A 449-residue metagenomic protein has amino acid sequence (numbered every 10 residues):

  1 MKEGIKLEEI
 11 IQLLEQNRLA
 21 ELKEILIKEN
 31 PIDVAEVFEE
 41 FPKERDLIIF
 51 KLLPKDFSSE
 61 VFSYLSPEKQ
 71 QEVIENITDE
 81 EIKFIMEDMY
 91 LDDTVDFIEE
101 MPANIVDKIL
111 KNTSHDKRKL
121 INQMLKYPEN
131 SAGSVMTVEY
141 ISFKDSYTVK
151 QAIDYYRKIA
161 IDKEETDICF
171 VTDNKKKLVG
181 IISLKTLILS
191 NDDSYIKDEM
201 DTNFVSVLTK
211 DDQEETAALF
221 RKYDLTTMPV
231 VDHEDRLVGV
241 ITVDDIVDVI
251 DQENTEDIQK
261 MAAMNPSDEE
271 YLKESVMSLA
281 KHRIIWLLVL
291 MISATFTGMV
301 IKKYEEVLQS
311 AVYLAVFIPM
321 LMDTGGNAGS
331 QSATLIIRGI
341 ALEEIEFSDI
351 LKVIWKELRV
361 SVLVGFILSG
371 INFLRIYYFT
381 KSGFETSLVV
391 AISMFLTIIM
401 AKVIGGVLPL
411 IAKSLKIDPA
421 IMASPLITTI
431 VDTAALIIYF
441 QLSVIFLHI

Functional and structural regions predicted by a protein language model:
M1-N265: Hydrophobic packing positions in regular secondary-structure scaffolds
P31, W286-A294, F317, L321 (+14 more regions): Alpha-helical transmembrane segments in multi-pass membrane proteins
D245-L279, A328-V353, L410-S414: Non-transmembrane, extramembrane segments of multi-pass ion/lipid transporters
K273-I285, V289, I301, E305 (+6 more regions): Alpha-helical membrane-interface segments at transmembrane helix boundaries
M291-L308, I371-S382: Juxtamembrane "helix exit" motif at the C-terminal ends of alpha-helical transmembrane segments in multi-pass membrane
K303-F317, T380-I392: Membrane-water interface of transmembrane alpha-helices in multipass transporters/channels
R338-K352, L374-G383, L415, M422 (+1 more regions): Juxtamembrane/disordered regions of integral membrane proteins
I411-V431: Interfacial loop-to-transmembrane junctions
